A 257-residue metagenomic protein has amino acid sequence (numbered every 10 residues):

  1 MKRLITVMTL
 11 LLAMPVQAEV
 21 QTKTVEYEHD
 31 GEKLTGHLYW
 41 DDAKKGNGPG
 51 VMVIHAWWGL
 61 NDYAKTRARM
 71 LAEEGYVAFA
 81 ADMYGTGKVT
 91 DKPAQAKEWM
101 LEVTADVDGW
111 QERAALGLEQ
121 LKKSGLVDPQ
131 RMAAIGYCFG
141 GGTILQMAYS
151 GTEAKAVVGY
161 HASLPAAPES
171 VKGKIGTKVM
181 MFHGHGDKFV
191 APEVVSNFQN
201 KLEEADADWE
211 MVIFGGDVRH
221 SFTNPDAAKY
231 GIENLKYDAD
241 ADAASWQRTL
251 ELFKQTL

Functional and structural regions predicted by a protein language model:
A13-Q17: N-terminal signal peptide c-region/cleavage motif recognized by signal peptidases
T24-K123, T223-K236: Serine-hydrolase catalytic machinery in alpha/beta-hydrolase-like enzymes
R67, A191-K201, M211: Short alpha-helix in the alpha/beta-hydrolase fold that links the catalytic acid
A114-I175: Primarily recognizes the serine-hydrolase "nucleophile elbow" in alpha/beta-hydrolase and SGNH/GDSL folds
K174-V179, A205-D208: Short, proline-enriched alpha-helix->beta-strand connector loops that line the catalytic pocket of alpha/beta-hydrolase
M181-H183: Short beta-strand/loop motif that positions the catalytic acidic residue of the alpha/beta-hydrolase fold
G186-V190: Acidic catalytic loop of the alpha/beta-hydrolase fold
E203, D208-L257: C-terminal catalytic histidine-bearing segment of alpha/beta-hydrolase fold enzymes
